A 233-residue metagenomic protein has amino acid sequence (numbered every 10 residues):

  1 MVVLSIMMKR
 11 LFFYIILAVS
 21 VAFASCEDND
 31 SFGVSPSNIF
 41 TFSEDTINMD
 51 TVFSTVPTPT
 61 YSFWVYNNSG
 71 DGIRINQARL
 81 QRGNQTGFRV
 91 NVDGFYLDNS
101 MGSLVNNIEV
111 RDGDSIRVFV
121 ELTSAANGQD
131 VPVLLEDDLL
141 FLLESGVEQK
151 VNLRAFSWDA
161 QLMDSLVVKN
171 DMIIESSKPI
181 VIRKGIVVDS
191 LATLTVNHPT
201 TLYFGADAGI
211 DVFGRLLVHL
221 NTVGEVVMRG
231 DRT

Functional and structural regions predicted by a protein language model:
M1-M8: N-terminal secretory signal peptides that target proteins for export/translocation
K9-L17: Sec-dependent signal peptide recognition, specifically the positively charged N-region followed immediately by
A22-S25: C-terminal motif of bacterial Sec signal peptides marking the signal peptidase cleavage site
S31-G33, F40-T51, V56-P57, S62-W64 (+1 more regions): Beta-strand/loop edge motif enriched in small/polar residues
T58-T60, G70-I75: Short acidic/proline- and small/hydrophobic-mixed sequence motifs that coincide with surface turns and coil-to-beta
V65-S69: Asparagine-centered strand-capping/turn motif at beta-strand->loop junctions
Q77-R82, I174: Change to "...patches in solvent-exposed regions of secreted, membrane-anchored, or virion-exposed structural
Q81-S103: Short, solvent-exposed loop/linker segments at beta-strand-coil boundaries, enriched for Pro/Gly and Ser/Thr
